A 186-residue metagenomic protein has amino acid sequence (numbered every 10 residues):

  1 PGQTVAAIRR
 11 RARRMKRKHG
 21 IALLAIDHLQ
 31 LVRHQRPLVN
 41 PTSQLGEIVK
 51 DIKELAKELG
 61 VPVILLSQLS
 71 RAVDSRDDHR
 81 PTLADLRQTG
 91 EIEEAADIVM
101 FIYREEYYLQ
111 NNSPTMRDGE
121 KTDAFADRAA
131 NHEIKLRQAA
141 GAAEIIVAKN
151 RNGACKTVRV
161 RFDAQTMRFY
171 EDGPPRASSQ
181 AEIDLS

Functional and structural regions predicted by a protein language model:
P1-G2, T42: Short, solvent-exposed loop/helix junctions and linker helices that flank or host conserved functional motifs
Q3-L24, K50-L59, A72-S186: C-terminal regions of RecA-like/P-loop NTPase motor modules
I21-L65: Helical hairpin unit composed of two closely spaced alpha helices linked by a short loop
L29, Q68-L69, R104-E105: Short, ordered loop/turn segments at secondary-structure junctions
V32, S70-V73: Feature marks short, surface-exposed loop/turn motifs that line or immediately flank catalytic pockets and channel
